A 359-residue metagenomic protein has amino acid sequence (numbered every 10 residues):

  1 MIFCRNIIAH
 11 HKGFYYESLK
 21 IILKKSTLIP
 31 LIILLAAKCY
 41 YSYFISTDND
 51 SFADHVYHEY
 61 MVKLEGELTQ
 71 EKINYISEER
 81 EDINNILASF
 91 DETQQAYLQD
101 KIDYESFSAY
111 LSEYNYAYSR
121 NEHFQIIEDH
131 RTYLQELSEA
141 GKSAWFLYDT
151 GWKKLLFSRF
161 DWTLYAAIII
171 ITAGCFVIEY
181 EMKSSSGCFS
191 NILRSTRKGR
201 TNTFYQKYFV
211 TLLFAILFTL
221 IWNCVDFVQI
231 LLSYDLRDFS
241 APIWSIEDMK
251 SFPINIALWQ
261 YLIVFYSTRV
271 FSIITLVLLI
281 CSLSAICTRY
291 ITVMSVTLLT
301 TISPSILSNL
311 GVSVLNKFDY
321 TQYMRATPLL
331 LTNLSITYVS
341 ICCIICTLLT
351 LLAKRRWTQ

Functional and structural regions predicted by a protein language model:
M1, T27-L34, S272-I280, A326-Q359: Alpha-helical transmembrane segments of multi-pass membrane transporters/translocases
I2-P30: Aromatic- and glycine-rich beta-strand/loop motifs that create alpha-glucan
S26, G199-R200, R289-M294: Membrane-helix interface segments
L31-L34, Y290-P304: Central hydrophobic cores of alpha-helical transmembrane segments in multi-pass integral membrane proteins
A37-L68, E122, E128-M182, Y205-I286 (+1 more regions): Secretory targeting signals
A37-S42, L299-L310, Y320: Aromatic-anchored segments of alpha-helical transmembrane domains
S46-D129: Membrane-proximal extracellular/periplasmic loop immediately following the first transmembrane helix
C175-I192, R200: Transmembrane helix boundary and interhelical loop/hinge segments in multi-pass membrane proteins
